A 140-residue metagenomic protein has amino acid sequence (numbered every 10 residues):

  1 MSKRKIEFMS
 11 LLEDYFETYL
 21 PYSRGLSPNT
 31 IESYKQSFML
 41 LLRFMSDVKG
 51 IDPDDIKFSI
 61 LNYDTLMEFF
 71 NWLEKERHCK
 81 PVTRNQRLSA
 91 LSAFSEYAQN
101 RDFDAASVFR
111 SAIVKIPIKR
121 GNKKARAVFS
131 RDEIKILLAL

Functional and structural regions predicted by a protein language model:
M1-M9: Acidic, low-complexity proline/glycine-rich segments
F8-L11, S33: Gly/serine-rich nucleotide phosphate-binding loop at the start of the catalytic core of nucleotide/ADP-ribose-handling
E13-N29, Q36-K124, L140: N-terminal core-binding DNA-recognition domain of tyrosine recombinases/integrases
A127-S130: NUDIX/MutT-family hydrolases
I134-L140: Short, intrinsically disordered, charge-balanced linker/junction segments flanking boundaries in proteins
